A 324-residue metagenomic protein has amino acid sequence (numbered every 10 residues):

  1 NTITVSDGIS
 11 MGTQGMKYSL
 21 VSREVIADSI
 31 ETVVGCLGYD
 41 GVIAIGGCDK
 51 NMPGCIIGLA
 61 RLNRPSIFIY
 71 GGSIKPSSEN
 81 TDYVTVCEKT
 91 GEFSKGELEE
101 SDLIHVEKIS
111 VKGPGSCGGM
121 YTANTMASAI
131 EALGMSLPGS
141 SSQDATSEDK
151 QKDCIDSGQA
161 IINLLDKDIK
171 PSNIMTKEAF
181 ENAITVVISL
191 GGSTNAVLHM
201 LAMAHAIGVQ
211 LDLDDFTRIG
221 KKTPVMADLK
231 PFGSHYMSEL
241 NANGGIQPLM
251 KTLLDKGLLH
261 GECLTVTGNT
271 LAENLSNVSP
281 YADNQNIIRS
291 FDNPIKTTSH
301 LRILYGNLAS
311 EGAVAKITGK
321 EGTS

Functional and structural regions predicted by a protein language model:
N1-Y70: Long, structured ligand/cofactor-binding scaffold of large enzymes
Q14-G15, S19, M52, G58-R64 (+1 more regions): Catalytic or ion-coupling anion/metal-binding cores of large enzyme and transporter domains
